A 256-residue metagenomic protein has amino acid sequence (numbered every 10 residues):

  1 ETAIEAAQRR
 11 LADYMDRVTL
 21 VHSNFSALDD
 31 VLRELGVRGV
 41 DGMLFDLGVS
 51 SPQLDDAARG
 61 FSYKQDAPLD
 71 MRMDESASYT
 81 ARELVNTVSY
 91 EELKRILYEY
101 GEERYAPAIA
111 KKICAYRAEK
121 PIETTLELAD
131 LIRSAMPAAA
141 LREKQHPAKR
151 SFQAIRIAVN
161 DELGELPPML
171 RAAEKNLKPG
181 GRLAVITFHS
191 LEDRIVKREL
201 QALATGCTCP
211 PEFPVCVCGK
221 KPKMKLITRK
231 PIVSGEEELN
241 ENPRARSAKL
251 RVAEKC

Functional and structural regions predicted by a protein language model:
E1-C256: S-adenosyl-L-methionine-dependent methyltransferase catalytic core, i.e., the SAM/SAH-binding region
